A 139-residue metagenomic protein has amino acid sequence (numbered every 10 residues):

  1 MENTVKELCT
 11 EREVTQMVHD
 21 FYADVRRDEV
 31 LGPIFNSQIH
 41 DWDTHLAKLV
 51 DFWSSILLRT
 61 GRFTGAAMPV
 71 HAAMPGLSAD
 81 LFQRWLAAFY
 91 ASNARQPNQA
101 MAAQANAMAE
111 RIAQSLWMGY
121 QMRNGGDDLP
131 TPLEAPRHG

Functional and structural regions predicted by a protein language model:
M1-G139: Core of compact, soluble alpha-helical bundle domains
